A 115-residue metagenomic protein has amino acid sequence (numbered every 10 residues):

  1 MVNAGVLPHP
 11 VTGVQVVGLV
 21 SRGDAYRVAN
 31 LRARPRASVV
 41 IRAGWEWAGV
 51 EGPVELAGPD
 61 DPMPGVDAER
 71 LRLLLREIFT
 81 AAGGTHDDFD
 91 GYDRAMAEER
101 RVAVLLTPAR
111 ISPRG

Functional and structural regions predicted by a protein language model:
M1-G23, A29-L31, A37-I41, G49-P53: Short beta-strand segments
R22-A25, R32-A37, T80-G91: Short acidic (Asp/Glu) patches
A25-V28, R34, A68, R72-L75: Generic internal hydrophobic packing segments that stabilize the cores of diverse globular domains
W45-G115: Charged, gly/pro-rich active-site loop segments
